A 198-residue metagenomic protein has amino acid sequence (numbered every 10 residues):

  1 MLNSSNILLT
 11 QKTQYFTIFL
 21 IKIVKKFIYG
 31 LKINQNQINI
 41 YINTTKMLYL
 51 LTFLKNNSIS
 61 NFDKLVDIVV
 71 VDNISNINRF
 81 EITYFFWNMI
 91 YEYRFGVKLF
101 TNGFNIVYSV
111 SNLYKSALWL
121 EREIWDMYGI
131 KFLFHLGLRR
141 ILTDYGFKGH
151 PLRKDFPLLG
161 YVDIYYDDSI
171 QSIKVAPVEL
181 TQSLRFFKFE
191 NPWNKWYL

Functional and structural regions predicted by a protein language model:
M1-L198: Terminal low-complexity/charged segments
